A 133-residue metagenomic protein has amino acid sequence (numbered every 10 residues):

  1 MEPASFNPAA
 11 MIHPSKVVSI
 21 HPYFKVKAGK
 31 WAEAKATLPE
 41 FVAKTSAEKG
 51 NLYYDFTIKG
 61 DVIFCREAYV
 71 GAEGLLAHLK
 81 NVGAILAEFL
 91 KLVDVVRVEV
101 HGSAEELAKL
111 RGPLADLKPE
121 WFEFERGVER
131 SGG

Functional and structural regions predicted by a protein language model:
M1-F64, V70-K80, K91-G133: Short S/T/G/P-rich N-terminal loop/turn motif that feeds into the first structured element of a domain
L86-F89: Short, non-transmembrane amphipathic alpha-helical segments
